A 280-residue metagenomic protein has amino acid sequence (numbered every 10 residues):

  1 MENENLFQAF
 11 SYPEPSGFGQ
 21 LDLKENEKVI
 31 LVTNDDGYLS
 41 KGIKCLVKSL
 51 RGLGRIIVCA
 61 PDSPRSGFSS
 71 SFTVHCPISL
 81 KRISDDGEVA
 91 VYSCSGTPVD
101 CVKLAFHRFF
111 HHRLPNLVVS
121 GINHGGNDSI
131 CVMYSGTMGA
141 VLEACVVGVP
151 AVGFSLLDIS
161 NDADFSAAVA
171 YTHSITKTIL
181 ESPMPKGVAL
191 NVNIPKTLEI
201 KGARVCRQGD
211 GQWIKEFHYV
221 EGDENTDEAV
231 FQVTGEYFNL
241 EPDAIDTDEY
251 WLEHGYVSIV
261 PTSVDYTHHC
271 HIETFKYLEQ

Functional and structural regions predicted by a protein language model:
E2, F10-I30, S40-F109, R113-L114: A cross-family phosphate/adenosyl-ligand binding-site feature
G17, F165-Q280: Electrostatically charged, flexible surface regions
T33, C59-P61, S120-N123, F154-S155 (+2 more regions): Short beta-strand segments
D36, P64, T97-P98, N123-G126 (+2 more regions): Short glycine-rich anion-binding loops that position phosphate/pyrophosphate groups of nucleotides and phosphorylated
A105-H112, G139-P150: Alpha-helix C-terminal capping segments
G126-S135: Glycine/threonine-rich flexible loop motifs
C145-A167: Glycine-rich phosphate/pyrophosphate-binding loops and their adjacent beta-strand/loop elements at enzyme active sites
